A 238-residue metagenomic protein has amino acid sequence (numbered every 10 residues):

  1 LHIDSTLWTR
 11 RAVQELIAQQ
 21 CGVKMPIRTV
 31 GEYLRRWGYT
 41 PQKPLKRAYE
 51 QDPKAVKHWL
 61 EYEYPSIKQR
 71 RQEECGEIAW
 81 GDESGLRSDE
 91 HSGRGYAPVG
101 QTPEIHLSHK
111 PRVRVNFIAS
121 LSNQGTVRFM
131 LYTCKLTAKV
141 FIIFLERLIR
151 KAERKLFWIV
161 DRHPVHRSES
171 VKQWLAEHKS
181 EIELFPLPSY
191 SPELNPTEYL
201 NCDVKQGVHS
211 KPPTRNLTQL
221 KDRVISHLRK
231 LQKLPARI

Functional and structural regions predicted by a protein language model:
L1-M25, Q72-E73: A short, amphipathic alpha-helix used for macromolecular contacts
A12, E61-E146: Extended, low-complexity cationic-aromatic segments
P26-G38: Major-groove recognition helix of helix-turn-helix-like DNA-binding domains
T29, E74-I78, T197-I238: C-terminal anion-handling pockets and recognition modules
P41-K57: Short Lys/Arg-enriched helix C-cap and helix-to-coil transition segments that create basic nucleic-acid-contact patches
L45, T102-P111, A176-P196, P212-P213: RNase H-like polynucleotidyl transferase catalytic core
D82, E153-R167, N195: Acidic/histidine-rich, metal-coordinating catalytic segments
R114, D161-R162, E169, F185-V208 (+1 more regions): RNase H-like two-metal-ion nuclease catalytic core shared by retroviral integrases and related mobile-element nucleases
